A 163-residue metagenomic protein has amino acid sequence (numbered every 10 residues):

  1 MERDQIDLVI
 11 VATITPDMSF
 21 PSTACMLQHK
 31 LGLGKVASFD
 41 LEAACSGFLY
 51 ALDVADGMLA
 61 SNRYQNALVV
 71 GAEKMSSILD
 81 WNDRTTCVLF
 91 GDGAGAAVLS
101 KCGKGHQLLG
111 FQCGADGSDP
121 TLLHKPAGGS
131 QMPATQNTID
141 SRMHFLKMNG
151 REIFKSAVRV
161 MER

Functional and structural regions predicted by a protein language model:
M1-D7, R163: Phosphate/pyrophosphate-binding loops at sites that engage ATP/ADP/AMP, CoA/4′-phosphopantetheine, polyphosphate
Q5-I10, H29-E42, S76-N82: Glycine/charged-rich beta-loop-alpha catalytic/anionic-binding loops adjacent to active sites
A12, E42, A67-E73, G91 (+2 more regions): Short beta-strand segments
I14-N66: Conserved catalytic cysteine-centered active-site region of acyl-thioester-dependent Claisen-condensing enzymes
D17-F20, F48-Y50, M75-L79, G117-P120: Short, well-ordered, mixed-charge alpha-helical segments that flank or form enzyme active sites
M58-A94: Flexible, glycine-rich active-site loops centered on histidine and acidic residues that chelate a metal or position
D83-K155, R159: Condensing-enzyme catalytic core mediating Claisen C-C bond formation in acyl metabolism
